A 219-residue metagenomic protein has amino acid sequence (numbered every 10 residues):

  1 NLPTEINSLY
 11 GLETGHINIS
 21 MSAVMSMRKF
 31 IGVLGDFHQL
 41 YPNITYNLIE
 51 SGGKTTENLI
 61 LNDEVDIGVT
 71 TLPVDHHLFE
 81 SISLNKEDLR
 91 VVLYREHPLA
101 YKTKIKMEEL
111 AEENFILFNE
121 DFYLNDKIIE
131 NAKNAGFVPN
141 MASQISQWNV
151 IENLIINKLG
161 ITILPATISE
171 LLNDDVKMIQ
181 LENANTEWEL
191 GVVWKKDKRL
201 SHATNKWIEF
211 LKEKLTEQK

Functional and structural regions predicted by a protein language model:
N1-N18, M27, H38-Q39, V74-I82 (+2 more regions): Short helix-loop hinge/linker segments at domain boundaries
G11, H76-L89, L93-F115: Flexible hinge/capping segments at coil-to-helix
T14-H77, Q144-Q147: Central regulatory/effector-binding core of bacterial HTH transcription factors
H16-S20, G68, V92, I116 (+3 more regions): Short, well-ordered beta-strand segments
K29, K177-K219: A late-sequence structural motif
G52-V65, T70-T71, D121-I179: Hydrophobic hinge/microswitch elements
H76-S83, E87-D88, K102, N149-D197: Beta-alpha-beta core module
A100, E113-A135, L200-E209, Q218: Secondary-structure junction motif
